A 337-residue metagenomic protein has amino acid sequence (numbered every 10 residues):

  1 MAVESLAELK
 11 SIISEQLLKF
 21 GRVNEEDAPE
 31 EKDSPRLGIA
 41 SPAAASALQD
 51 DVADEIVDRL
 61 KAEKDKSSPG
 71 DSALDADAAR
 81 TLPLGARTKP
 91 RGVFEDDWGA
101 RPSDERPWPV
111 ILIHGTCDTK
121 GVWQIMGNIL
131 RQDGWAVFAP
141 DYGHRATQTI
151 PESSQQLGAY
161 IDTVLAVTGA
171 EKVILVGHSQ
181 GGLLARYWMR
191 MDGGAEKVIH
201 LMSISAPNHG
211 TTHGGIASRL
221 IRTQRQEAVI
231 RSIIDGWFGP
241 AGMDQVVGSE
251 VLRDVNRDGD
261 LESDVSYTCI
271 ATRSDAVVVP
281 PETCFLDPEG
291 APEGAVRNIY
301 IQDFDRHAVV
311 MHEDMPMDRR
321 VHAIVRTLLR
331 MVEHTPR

Functional and structural regions predicted by a protein language model:
M1-L112, C117-T119, W123-I129, D133 (+1 more regions): Flexible, membrane-associating and regulatory peripheral segments of lipid-active enzymes
A2-L17, E262-R337: C-terminal catalytic-base region of ester-bond hydrolases, centering on the histidine of the charge-relay
P107-W108, G169-K172, V265-S266: Short coil/turn segments at beta-strand junctions that form active-site/ligand-binding loops
I111, F138, M202, T268-I270 (+1 more regions): Hydrophobic/aromatic beta-strand patches that form the interior of the parallel beta-sheet core in alpha/beta enzyme
L112-H114, V137-P140, I150-N256, V277: Serine-dependent carboxylesterase/thioesterase catalytic core of lipase-like alpha/beta-hydrolase/SGNH enzymes
C117-G121, R145-P151: Acidic-and-aromatic substrate-binding clefts and catalytic sites of carbohydrate-active enzymes
G127-T147: Conserved alpha/beta-hydrolase
N128, Q132, R190-M191, T327: Short, well-ordered alpha-helices that flank and scaffold nucleotide-derived cofactor binding pockets
